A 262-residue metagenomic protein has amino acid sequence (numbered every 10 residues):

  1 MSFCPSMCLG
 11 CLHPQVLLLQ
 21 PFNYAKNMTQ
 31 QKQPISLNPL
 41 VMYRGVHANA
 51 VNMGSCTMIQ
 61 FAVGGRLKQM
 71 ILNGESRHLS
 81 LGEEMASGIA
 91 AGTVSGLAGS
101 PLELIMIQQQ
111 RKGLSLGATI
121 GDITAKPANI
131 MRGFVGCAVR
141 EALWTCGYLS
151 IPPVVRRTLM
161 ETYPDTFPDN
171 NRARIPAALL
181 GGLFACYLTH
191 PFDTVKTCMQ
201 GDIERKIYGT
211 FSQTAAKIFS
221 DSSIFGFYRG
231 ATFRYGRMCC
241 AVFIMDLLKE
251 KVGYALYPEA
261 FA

Functional and structural regions predicted by a protein language model:
M1-C11, A25-L40, F61-V139, W144-F225 (+3 more regions): Flexible extramembrane linkers and terminal tails adjacent to transmembrane helices in organellar membrane proteins
Q15-K26: Alpha-helical transmembrane segments of multi-pass membrane proteins
P21, T29-Q31, V46-H47, S55: Short glycine-rich, polar/acidic loop-and-turn segments at beta strand-coil junctions
P39-M53: Interfacial helix-start motif at the membrane-water boundary
M53, T57-Q60: Hydrophobic alpha-helical transmembrane segments
